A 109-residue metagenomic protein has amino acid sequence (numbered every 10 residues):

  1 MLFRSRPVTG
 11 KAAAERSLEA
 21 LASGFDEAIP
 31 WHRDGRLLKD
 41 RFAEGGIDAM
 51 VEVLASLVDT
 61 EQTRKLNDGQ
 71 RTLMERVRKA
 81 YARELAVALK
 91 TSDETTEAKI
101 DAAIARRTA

Functional and structural regions predicted by a protein language model:
M1-L2: Short, small-residue-biased leader/transition segments that mark boundaries at the very start of proteins
S5-A109: Charge/polar-rich, low-complexity and marginally structured segments
